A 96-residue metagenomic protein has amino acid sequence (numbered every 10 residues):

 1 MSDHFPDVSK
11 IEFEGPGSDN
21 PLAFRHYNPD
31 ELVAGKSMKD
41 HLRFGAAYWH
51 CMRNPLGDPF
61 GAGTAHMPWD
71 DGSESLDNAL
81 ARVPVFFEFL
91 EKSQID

Functional and structural regions predicted by a protein language model:
M1-D96: N-terminal pre-domain/capping segments
